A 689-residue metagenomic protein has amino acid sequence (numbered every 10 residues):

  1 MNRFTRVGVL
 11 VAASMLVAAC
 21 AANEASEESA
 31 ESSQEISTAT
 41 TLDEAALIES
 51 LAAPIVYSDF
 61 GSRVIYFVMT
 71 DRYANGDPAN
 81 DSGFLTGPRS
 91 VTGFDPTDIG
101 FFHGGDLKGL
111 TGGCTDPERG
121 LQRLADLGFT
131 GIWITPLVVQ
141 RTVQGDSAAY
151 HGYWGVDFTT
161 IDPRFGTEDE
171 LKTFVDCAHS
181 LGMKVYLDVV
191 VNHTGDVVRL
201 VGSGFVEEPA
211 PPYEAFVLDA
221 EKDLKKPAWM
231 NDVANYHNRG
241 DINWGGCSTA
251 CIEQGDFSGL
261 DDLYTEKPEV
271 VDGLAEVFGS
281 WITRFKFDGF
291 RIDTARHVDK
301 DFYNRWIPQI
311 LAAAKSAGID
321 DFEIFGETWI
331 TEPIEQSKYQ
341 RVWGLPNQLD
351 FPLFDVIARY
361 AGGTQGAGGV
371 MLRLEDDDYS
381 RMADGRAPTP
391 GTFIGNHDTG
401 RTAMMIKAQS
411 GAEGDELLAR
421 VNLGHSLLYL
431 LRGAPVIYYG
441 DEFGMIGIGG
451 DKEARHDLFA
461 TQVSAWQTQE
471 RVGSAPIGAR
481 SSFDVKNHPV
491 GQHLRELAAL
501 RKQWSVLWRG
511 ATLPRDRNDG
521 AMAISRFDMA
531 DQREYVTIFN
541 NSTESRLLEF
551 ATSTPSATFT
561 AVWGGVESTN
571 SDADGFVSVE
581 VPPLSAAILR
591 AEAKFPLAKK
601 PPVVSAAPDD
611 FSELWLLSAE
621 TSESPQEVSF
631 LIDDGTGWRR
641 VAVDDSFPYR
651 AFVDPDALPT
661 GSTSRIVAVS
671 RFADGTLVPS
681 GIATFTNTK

Functional and structural regions predicted by a protein language model:
T5-A12, A19-F67, S82-T86, H103 (+7 more regions): Carbohydrate-interacting/catalytic domains
L47, V175, H179, H193 (+9 more regions): Active-site-proximal helices and loops of the catalytic beta/alpha 8
Y57-R63, D71-F285, R305-A317, F322-G326 (+3 more regions): Substrate-binding/active-site clefts of carbohydrate-active enzymes
V64-M69, G131-P136, D157-T159, K184-D188 (+8 more regions): Structural recognition of the beta-strand scaffold that forms the well-ordered cores of secreted hydrolase catalytic
G112-R123, E549-F550, P648-P659: Signal that preferentially marks extracellular ectodomain short beta-strand elements of beta-sandwich modules
V138, A593, S670-D674: Surface-exposed loop/turn motifs at beta-strand-loop junctions within extracellular Ig-like and Fibronectin type III
R386-G414: Active-site clefts of carbohydrate-active enzymes
S605-K689: Long, low-complexity serine/threonine/glycine- and acidic-rich segments characteristic of extracellular
